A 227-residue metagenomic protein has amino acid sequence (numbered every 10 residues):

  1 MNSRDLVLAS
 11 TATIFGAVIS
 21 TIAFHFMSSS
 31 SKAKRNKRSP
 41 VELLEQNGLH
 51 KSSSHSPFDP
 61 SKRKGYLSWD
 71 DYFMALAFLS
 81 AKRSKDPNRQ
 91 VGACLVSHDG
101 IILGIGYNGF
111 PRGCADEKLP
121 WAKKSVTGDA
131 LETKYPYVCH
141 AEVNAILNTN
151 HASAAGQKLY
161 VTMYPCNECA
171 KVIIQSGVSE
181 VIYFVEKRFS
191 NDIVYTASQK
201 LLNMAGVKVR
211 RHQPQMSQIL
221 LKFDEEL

Functional and structural regions predicted by a protein language model:
N2-L227: Zinc-dependent deaminase catalytic domain
